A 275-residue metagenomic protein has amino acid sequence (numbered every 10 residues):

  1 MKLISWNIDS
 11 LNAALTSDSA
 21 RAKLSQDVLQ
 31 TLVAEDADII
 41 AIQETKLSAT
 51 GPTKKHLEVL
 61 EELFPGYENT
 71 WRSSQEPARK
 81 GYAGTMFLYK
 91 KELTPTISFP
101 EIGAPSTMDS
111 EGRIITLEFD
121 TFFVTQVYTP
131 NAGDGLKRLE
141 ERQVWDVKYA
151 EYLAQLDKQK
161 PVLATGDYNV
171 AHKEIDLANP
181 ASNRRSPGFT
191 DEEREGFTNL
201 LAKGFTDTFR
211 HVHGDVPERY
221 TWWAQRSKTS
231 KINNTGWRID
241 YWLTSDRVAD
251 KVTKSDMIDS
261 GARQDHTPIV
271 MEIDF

Functional and structural regions predicted by a protein language model:
M1-A14, E118-G133, T165: Active-site-proximal beta-strand elements of phosphoester/diester hydrolases
M1-E61, W71, P77-Y82: N-terminal, active-site-proximal structural segment of metallo-dependent hydrolase catalytic domains
W6-N7, T31-P52, V124, Y152-E174 (+4 more regions): Active-site beta-strand/loop signature of hydrolases that rely on acidic residues for catalysis
L15, E101-T107, T129-D146, A181-S186: Surface-exposed cleft-lining segments at the edges of enzyme active sites
K46-A132: Structured beta-strand-rich core segments of catalytic domains in phosphoester-bond hydrolases
E61-E62, V147-N233, I239: Metal-dependent phosphoesterases centered on the DNase I-like endonuclease/exonuclease/phosphatase
R79-I97, S230-D250: Conserved beta strand-loop-helix elements of the APE1-like EEP
Y89-K91, L117-D120, S245-D246, Q264 (+1 more regions): Active-site beta-strand termini and strand-to-loop segments that position acidic
